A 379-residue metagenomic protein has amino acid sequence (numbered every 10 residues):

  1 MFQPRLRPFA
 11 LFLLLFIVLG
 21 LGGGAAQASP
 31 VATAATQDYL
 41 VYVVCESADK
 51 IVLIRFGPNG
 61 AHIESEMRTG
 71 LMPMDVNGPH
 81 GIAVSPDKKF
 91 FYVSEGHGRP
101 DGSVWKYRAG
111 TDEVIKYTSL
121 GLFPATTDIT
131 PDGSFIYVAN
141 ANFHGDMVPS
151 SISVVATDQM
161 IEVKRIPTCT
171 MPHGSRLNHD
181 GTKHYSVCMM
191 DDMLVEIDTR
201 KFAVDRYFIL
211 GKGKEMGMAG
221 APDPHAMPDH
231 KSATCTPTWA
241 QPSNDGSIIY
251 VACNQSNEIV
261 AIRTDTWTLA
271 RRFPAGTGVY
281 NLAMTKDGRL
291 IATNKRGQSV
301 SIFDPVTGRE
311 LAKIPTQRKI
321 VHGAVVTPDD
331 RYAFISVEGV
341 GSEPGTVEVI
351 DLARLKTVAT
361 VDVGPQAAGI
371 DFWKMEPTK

Functional and structural regions predicted by a protein language model:
M1-L6: N-terminal secretory signal peptides that target proteins for export/translocation
A10-G22: Bacterial N-terminal signal peptides
L21, Q27-K379: Predominantly soluble domains enriched in secretory-pathway, periplasmic, or organellar proteins
